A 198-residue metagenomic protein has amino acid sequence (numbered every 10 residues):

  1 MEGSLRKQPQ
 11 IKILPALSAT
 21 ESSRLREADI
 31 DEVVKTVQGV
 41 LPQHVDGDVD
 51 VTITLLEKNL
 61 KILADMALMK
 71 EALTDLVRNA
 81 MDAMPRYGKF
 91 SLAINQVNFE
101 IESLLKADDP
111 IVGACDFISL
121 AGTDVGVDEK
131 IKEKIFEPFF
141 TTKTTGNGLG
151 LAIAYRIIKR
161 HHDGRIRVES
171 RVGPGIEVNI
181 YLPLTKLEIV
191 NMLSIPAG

Functional and structural regions predicted by a protein language model:
M1-G198: Core catalytic ATP-binding domain of two-component histidine kinases
